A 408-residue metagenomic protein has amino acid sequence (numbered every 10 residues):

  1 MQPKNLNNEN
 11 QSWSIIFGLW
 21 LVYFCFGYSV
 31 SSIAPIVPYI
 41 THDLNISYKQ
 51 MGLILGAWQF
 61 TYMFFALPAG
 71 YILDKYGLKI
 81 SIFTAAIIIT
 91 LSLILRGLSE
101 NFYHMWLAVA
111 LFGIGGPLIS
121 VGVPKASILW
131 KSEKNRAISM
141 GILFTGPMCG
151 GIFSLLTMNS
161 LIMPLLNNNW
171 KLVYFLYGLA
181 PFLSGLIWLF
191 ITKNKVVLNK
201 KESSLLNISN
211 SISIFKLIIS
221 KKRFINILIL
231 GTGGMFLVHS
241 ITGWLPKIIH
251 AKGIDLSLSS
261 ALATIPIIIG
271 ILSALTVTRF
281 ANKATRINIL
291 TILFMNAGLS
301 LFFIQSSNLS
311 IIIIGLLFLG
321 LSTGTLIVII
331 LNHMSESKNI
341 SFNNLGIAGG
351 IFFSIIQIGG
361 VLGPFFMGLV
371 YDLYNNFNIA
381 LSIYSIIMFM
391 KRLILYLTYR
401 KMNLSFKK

Functional and structural regions predicted by a protein language model:
I33-A34, R223-T264, G270-A274: Extracytoplasmic gate region of multi-pass secondary transporters
F64-E100: Conserved MFS/SLC helix-loop-helix module at the cytosolic interface between two early adjacent transmembrane helices
A108-G146: Cytoplasmic helix-loop-helix junction between adjacent transmembrane helices in 12-TM secondary transporters
L118-K131, T325-N339: Intracellular juxtamembrane helix-capping segments at the cytosolic ends of symmetry-related transmembrane helices
I142-T192: Helix-loop-helix hairpin linking two adjacent transmembrane segments in secondary transporters
T192-S213, F406-K408: Flexible cytoplasmic inter-helical loops of multi-pass small-molecule transporters
T285-I330: C-terminal transmembrane helical hairpin of 12-TM major facilitator-type secondary transporters
I340-N376: A late C-terminal transmembrane helix in Major Facilitator Superfamily
